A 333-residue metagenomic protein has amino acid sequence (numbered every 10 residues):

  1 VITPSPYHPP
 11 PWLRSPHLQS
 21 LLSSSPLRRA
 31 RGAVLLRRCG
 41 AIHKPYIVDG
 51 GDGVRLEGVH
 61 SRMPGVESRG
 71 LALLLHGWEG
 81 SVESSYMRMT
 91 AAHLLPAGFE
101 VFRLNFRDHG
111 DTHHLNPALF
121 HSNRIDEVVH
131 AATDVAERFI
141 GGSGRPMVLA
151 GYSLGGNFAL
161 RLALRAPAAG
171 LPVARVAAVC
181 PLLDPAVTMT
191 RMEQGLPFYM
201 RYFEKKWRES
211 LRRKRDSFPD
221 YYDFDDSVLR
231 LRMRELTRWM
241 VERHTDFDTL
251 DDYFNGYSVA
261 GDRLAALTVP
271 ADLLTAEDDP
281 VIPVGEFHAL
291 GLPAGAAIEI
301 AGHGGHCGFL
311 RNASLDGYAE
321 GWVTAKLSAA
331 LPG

Functional and structural regions predicted by a protein language model:
S24-G65, L310: N-terminal cap/lid segment of alpha/beta-hydrolase-fold proteins
R55-E57, S61-L115, D134: Short, surface-exposed "cap/lid" segments of acyl-processing enzymes
A91-H93, R107-V148: Catalytic nucleophile-loop/oxyanion-hole region of alpha/beta-hydrolase and closely related hydrolase-like folds
V148-H244: Alpha/beta-hydrolase-fold enzymes
S258, A276, P280-E286: Conserved alpha/beta-hydrolase "acid-adjacent" motif
L267, L273-T275: Short beta-strand/loop motif that positions the catalytic acidic residue of the alpha/beta-hydrolase fold
L292-G308: Catalytic histidine neighborhood in serine/cysteine hydrolases with alpha/beta-hydrolase-type architecture
G304-Y318: Catalytic histidine-centered segment of alpha/beta-hydrolase-like enzymes
